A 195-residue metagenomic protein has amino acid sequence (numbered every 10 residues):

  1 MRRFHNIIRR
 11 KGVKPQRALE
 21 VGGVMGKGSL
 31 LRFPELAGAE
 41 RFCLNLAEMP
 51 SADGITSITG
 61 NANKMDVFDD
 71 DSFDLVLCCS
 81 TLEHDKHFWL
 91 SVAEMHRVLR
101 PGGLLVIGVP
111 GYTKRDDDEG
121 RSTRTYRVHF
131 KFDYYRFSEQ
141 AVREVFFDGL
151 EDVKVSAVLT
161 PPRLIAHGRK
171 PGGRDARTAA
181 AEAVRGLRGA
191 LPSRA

Functional and structural regions predicted by a protein language model:
M1-V13: Class I SAM-dependent methyltransferase Rossmann-like catalytic core, especially the SAM/SAH-binding loop
R2, D71, E139-Q140: A structural signal for well-ordered alpha-helical segments within the folded catalytic domains of diverse enzymes
K11, Q16-E119: Conserved SAM-binding loop
K86-E94, L104-A195: S-adenosyl-L-methionine-dependent methyltransferase catalytic module, highlighting the catalytic core
